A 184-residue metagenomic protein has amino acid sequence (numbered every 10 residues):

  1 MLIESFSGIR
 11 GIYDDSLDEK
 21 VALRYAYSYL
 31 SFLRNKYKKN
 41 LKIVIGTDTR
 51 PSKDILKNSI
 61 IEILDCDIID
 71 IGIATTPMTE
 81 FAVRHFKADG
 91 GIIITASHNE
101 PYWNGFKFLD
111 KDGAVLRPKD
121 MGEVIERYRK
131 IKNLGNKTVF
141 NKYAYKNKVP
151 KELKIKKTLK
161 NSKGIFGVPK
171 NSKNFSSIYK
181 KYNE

Functional and structural regions predicted by a protein language model:
L2-E184: Gly/Ser-rich phosphate-binding catalytic loop and adjacent alpha/beta segment that cradle a phosphoryl group at enzyme
